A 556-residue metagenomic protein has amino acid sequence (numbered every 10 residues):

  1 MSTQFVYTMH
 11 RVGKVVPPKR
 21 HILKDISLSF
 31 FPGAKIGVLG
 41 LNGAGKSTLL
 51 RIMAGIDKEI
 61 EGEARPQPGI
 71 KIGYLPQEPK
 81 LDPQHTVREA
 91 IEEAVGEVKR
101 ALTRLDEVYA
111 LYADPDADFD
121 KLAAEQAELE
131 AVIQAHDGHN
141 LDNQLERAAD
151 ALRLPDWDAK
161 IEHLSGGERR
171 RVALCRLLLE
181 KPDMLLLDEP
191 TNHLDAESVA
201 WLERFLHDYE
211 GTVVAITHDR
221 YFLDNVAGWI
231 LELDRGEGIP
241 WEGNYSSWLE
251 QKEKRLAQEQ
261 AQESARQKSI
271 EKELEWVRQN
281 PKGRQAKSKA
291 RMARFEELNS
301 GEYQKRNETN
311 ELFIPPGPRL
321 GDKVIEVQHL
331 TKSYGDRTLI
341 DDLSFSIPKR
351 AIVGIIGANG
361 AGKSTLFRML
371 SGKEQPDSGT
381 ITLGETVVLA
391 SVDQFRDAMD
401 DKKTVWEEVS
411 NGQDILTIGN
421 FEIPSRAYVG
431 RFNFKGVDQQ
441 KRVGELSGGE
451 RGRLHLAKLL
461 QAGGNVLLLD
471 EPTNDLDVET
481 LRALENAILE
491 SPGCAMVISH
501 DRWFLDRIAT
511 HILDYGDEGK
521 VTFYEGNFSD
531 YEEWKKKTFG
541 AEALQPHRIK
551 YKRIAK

Functional and structural regions predicted by a protein language model:
M1-S264, E308, I314-K556: ABC ATP-binding cassette signature C-motif
Q251-R284, S288-R294, L298-K305: Intracellular alpha-helical coupling/juxtamembrane segments of multi-pass membrane proteins
